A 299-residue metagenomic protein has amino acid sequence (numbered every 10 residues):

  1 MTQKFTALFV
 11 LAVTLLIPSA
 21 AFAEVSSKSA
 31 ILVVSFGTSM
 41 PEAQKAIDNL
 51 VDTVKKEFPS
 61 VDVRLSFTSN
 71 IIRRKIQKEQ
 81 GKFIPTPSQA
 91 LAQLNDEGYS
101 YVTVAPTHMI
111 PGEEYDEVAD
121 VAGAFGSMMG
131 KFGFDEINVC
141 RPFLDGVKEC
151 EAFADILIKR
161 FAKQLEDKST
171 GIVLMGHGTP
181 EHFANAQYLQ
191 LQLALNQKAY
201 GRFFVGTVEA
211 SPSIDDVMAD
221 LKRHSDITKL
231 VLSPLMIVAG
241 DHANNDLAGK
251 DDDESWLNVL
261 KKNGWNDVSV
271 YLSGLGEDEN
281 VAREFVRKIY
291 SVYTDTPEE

Functional and structural regions predicted by a protein language model:
M1-A7: Positively charged n-region of N-terminal signal peptides that target proteins for export
A7-P18: Bacterial N-terminal signal peptides
S19-A23: Sec/Tat signal peptide C-region and signal peptidase I cleavage site
E24-E299: Extended amphipathic ligand-handling, pore-lining, and cofactor/metal-binding catalytic surfaces
